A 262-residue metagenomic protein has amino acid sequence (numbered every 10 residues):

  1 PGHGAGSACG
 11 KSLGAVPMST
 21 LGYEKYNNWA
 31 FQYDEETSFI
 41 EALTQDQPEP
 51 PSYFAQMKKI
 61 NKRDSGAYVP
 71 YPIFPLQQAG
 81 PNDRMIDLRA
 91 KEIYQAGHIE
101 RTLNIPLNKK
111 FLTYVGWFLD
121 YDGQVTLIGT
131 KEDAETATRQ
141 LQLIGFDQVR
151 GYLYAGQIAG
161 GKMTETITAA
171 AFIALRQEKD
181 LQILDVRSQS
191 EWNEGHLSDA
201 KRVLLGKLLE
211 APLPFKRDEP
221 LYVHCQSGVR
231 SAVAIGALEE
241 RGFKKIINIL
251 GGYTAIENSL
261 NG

Functional and structural regions predicted by a protein language model:
P1-H3, C225: Active-site neighborhood of phospho(di)ester-bond hydrolases with catalytic His/Asp-centered motifs
G2, I86, L184: Active-site flanking residues adjacent to catalytic metal/cofactor-binding acidic residues
G4-C9: Active-site environment of divalent metal-dependent phosphoester hydrolases
K11-M18: Histidine/acidic-residue-rich catalytic or RNA/ligand-binding cores of hydrolases and nuclease-related proteins
G22-Q56, R63-G66, K91-Q182, V186-G262: Rhodanese-like catalytic fold shared by cysteine-dependent sulfurtransferases and DSP/PTP-type phosphatases
V69-Q78: A contiguous, basic/glycine-rich beta-loop/short-helix subdomain that forms a polymer-engagement track
I73-F74, D83-I86, P106-K109, E165: A general structural motif
G80-Y94: Short, compositionally biased "basic patch" segments
